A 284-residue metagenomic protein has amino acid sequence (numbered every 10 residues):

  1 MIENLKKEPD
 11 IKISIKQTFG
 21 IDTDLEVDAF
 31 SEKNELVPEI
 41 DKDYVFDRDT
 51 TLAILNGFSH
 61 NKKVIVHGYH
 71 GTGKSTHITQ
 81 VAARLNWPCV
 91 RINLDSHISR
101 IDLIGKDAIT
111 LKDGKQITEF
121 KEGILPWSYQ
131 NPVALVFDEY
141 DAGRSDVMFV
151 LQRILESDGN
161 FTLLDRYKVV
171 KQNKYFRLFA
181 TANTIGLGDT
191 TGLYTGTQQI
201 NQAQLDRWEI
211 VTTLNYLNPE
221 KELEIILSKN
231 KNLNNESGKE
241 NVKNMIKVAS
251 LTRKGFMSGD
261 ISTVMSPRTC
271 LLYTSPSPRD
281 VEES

Functional and structural regions predicted by a protein language model:
M1-S275, R279, S284: C-terminal regulatory/interaction module of P-loop NTP-utilizing enzymes
